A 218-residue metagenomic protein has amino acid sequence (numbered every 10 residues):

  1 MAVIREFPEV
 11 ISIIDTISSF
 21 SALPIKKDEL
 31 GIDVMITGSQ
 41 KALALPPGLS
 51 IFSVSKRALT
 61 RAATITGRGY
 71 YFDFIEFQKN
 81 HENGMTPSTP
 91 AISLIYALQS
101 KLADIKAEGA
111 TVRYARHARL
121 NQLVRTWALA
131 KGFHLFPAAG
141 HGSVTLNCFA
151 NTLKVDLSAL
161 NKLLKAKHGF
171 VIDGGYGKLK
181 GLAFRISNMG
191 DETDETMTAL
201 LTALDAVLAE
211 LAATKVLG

Functional and structural regions predicted by a protein language model:
M1-K27: Catalytic PLP-binding core of fold-type I/II PLP enzymes
S12-T16, M35-G38, L45, I172-G174: General beta-strand structural signal in soluble alpha/beta enzymes
D28-Q40: Conserved active-site segment immediately N-terminal to the catalytic lysine that forms the internal aldimine
Q40-T126, A130: Active-site C-terminal subdomain of aminotransferase-like
G132-F136, F170-G175: A short linear hydrophobic-aromatic micro-motif
H134-K167: Conserved PLP-binding catalytic core of the aspartate aminotransferase-like
K178, L182-G218: PLP-dependent enzyme catalytic core of the Aspartate aminotransferase-like
